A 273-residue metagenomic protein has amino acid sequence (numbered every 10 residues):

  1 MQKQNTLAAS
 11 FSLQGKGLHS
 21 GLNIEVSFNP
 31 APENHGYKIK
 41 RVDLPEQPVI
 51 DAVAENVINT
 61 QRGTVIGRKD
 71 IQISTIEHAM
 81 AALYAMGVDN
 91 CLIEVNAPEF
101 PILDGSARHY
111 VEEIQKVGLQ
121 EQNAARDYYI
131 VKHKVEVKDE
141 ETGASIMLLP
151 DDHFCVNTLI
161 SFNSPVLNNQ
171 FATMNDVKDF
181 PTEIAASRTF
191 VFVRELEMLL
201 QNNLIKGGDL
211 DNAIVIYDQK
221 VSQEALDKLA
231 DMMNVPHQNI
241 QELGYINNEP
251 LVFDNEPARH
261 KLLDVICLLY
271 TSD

Functional and structural regions predicted by a protein language model:
M1-S272: Short acidic-hydrophobic catalytic motif
